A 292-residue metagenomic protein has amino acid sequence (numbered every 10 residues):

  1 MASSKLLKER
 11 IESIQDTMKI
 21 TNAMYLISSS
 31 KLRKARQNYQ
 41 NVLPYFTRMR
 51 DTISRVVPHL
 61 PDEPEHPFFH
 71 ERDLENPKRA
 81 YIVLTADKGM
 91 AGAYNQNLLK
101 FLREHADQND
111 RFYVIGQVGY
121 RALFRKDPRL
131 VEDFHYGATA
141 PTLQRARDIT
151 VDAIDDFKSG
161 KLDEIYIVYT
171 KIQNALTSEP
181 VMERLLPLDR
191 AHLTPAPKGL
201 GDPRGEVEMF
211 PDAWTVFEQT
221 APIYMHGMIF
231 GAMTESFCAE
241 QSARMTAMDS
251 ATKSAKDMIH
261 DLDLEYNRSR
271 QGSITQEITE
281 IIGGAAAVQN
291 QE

Functional and structural regions predicted by a protein language model:
M1-E292: C-terminal beta-strand-loop-alpha-helix "lid" module of Rossmann-like NAD(P)-dependent dehydrogenases
